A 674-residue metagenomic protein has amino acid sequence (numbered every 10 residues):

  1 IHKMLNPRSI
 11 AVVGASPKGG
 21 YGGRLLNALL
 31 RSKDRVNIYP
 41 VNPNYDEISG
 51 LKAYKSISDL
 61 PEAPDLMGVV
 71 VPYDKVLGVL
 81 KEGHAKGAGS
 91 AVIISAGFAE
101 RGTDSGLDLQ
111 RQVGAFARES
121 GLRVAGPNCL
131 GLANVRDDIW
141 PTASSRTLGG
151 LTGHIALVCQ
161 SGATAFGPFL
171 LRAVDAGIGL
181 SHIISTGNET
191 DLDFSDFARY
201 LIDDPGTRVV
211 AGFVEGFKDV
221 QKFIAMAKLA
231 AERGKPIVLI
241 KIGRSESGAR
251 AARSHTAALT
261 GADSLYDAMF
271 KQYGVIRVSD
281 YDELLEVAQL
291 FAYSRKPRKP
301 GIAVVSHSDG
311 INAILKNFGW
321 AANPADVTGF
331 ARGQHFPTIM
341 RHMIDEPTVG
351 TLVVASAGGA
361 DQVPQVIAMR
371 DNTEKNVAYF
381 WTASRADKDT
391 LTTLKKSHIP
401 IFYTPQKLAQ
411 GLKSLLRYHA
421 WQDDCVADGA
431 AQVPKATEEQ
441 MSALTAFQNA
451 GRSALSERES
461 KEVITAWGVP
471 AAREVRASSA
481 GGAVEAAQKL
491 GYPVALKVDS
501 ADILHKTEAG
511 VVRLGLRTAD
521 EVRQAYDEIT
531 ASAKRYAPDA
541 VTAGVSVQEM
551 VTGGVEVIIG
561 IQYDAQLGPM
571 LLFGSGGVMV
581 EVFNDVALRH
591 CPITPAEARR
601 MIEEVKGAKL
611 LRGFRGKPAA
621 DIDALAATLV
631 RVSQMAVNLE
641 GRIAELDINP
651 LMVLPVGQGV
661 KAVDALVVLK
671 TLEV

Functional and structural regions predicted by a protein language model:
I1-R35, P40-N42: Hydrophobic, well-ordered beta-alpha structural blocks that scaffold small-molecule cofactor pockets
Y39-V41, A91-I93, A117-R118, R123-N128 (+16 more regions): General beta-strand structural signal in soluble alpha/beta enzymes
K52-F116, F213-D219: Phosphate-bearing ligand-interacting subdomains that bind or position ATP/ADP/UDP/GDP/NAD(P) or nucleotide-linked
P64-V70, S90-I93, A156, R208-G216 (+6 more regions): Periplasmic-binding protein-like
K86-A88, S95-T152, V238, I242-I311 (+3 more regions): Peripheral docking tails and interdomain loops at the edges of cofactor- or intermediate-handling domains
S144, D282, A288-S294, V433-V555 (+4 more regions): Active-site nucleotide/adenylate-binding loops and adjacent lid/helix of ATP-dependent enzymes
R146-D203, G248-A251, K271, R298-G350 (+1 more regions): Short glycine-cluster motifs
T260-G261, R277, K388-T392, K396-Y403 (+4 more regions): ATP-dependent carboxylate activation and anion-phosphoryl transfer catalytic cores that bind Mg-ATP to form
